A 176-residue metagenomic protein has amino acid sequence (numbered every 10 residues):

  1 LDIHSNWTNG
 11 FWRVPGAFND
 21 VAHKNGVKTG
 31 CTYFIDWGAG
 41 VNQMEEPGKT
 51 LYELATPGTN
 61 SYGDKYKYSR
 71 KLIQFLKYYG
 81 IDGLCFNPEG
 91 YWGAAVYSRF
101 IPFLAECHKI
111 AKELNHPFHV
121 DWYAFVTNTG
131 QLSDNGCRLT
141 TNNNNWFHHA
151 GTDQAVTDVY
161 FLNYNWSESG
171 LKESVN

Functional and structural regions predicted by a protein language model:
L1-L171: Chitinase-like catalytic core of GlcNAc-active glycosidases
N176: Substrate-binding cleft of secreted/luminal carbohydrate-active enzymes
